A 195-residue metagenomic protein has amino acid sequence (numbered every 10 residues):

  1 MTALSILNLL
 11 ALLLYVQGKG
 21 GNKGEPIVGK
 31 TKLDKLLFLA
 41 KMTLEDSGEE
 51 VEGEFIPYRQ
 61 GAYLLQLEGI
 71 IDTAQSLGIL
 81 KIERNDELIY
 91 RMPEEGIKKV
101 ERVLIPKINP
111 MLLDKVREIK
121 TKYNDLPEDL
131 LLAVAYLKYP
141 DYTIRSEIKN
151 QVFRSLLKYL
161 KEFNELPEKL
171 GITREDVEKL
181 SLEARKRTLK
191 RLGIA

Functional and structural regions predicted by a protein language model:
M1-A195: Domain-edge interaction signal
